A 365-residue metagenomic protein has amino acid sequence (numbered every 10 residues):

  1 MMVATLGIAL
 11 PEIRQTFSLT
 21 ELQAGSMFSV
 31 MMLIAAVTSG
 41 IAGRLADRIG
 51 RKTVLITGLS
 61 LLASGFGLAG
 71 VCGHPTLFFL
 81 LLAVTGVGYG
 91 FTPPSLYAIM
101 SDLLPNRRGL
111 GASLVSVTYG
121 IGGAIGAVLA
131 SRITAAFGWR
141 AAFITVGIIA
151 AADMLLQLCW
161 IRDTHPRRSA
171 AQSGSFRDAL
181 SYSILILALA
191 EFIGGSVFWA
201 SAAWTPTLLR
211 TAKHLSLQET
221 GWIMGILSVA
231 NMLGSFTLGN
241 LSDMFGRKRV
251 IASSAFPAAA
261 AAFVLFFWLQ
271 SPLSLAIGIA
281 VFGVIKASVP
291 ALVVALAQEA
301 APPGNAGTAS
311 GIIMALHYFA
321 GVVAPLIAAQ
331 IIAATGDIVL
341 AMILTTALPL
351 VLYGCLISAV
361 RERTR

Functional and structural regions predicted by a protein language model:
A4, M32-G40, G123-A124, S228-M232 (+2 more regions): Residue-level signature of mid-helix packing/kink "hotspots" within the transmembrane helices of 12-pass Major
L6-G7, S183-S235: Extracytoplasmic gate region of multi-pass secondary transporters
A36-P75, S242: Conserved MFS/SLC helix-loop-helix module at the cytosolic interface between two early adjacent transmembrane helices
L81-Y119: Cytoplasmic helix-loop-helix junction between adjacent transmembrane helices in 12-TM secondary transporters
L114-C159: Helix-loop-helix hairpin linking two adjacent transmembrane segments in secondary transporters
G147-R167, C355-V360: C-terminal membrane-cytosol helix-exit motif in multi-pass small-molecule transporters
R247-L296: C-terminal transmembrane helical hairpin of 12-TM major facilitator-type secondary transporters
A300-D337: A late C-terminal transmembrane helix in Major Facilitator Superfamily
